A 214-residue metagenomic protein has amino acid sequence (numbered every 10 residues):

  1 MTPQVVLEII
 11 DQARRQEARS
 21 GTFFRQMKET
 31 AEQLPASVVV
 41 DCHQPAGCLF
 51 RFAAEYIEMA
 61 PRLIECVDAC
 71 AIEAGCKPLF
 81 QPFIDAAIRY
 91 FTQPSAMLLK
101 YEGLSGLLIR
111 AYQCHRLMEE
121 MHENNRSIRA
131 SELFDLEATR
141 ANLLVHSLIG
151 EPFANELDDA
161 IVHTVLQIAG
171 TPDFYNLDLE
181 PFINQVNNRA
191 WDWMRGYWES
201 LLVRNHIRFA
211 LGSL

Functional and structural regions predicted by a protein language model:
M1-F83, E119, N125-L214: Terminal, membrane-proximal amphipathic helices and intrinsically disordered targeting/regulatory segments
P82-R116: Membrane-inserting effector segments that mediate pore formation, membrane fusion, or transient membrane insertion
